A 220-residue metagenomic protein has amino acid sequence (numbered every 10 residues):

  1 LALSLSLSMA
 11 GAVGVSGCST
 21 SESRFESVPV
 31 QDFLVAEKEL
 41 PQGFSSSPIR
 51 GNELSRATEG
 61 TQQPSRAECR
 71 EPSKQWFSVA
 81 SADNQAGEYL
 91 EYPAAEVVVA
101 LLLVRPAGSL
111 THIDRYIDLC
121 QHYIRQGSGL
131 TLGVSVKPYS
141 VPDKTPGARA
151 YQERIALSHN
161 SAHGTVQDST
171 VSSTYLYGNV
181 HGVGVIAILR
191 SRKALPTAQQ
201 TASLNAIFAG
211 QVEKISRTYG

Functional and structural regions predicted by a protein language model:
L1-L7: N-terminal export and membrane-targeting signals
G14-G17: C-terminal motif of bacterial Sec signal peptides marking the signal peptidase cleavage site
S19-S21: Bacterial signal peptide processing site
S27-G43: Post-signal peptide N-terminal segment of mature Sec-exported envelope proteins
V35, S45, P106-G108, R125 (+1 more regions): Sec-exported extracytoplasmic/periplasmic mature domains
K38, T111-D118, N205-A209, E213: Solvent-exposed, polar/charged alpha-helical surfaces in well-ordered, non-transmembrane soluble domains, broadly
F44-Y175: A small/polar (G/S/T-enriched), proline-flanked helix-loop surface module common in exported/cell-envelope proteins
K137-Y219: A short, solvent-exposed beta-edge/loop patch
